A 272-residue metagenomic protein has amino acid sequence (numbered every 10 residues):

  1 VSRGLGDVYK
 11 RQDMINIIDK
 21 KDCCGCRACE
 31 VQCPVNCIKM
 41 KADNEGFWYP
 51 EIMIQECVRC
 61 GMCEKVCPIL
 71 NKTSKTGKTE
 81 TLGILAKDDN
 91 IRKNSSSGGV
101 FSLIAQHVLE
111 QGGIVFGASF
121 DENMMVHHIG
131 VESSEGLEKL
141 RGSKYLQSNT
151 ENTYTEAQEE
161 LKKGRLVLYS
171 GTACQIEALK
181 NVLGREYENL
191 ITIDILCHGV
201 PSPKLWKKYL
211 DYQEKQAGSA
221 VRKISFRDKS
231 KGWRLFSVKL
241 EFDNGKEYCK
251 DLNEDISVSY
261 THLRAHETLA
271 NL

Functional and structural regions predicted by a protein language model:
V1-K10, H262-L272: Single conserved hydrophobic/aromatic residue that forms the stacking wall/gate of nucleotide- or nucleobase-binding
R3, V58, Y187-E188: Structured loop/turn residues at beta-strand edges in well-structured enzyme cores
V8, C23-C29, C33, C57-C63 (+4 more regions): Disulfide-bonded cysteines in secreted/extracellular proteins and peptides
M14-K21, A118-E122: Small-residue-rich anion-binding loops in enzyme active sites
I15-K20, A28-E45, Y49-E51, M62-K78 (+1 more regions): Iron-sulfur cluster-binding cysteine motifs and their immediate structural context in ferredoxin-like electron-transfer
I17, R27, E51, G61 (+3 more regions): Residue-level marker for well-ordered alpha-helical positions
S74-E267: Iron-sulfur-associated redox domains of electron-transfer enzymes in respiratory and anaerobic energy metabolism
